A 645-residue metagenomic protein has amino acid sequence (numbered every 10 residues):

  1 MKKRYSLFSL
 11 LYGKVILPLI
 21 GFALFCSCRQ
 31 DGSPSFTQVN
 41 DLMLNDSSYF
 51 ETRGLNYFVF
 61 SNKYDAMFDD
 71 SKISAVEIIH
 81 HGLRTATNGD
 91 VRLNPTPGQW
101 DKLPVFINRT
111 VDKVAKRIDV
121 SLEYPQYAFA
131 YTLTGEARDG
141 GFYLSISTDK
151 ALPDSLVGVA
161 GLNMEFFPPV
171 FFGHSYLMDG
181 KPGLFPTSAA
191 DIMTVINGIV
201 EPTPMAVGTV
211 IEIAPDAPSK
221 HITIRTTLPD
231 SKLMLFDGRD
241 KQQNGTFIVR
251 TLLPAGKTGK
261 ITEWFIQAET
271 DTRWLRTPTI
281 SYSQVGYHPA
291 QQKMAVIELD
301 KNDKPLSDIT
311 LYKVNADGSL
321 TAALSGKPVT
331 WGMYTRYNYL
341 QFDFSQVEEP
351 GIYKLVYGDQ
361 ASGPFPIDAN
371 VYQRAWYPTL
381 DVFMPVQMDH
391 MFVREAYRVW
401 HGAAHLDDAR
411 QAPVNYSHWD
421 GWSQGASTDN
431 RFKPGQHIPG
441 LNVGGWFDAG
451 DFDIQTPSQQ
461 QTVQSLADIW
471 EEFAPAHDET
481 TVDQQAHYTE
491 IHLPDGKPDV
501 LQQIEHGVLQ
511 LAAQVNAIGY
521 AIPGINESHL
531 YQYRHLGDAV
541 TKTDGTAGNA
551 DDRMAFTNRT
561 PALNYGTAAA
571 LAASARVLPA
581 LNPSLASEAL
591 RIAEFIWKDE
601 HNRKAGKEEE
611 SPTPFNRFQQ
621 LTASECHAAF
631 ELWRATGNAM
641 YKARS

Functional and structural regions predicted by a protein language model:
G32-P95, D139, I196-E201: Beta-strand-rich N-terminal accessory domains
P34-Y49, S147-H221: Polysaccharide-binding surfaces and accessory modules of carbohydrate-active proteins
V91-A151: Extended, loop-rich substrate-binding clefts of extracytoplasmic carbohydrate-active enzymes
V170-L177, R273-Q292, S362-W400: Low-complexity, Pro/Ser/Thr- and charge-rich linker/hinge segments at domain boundaries
V207-W274: Beta-strand-rich recognition/accessory modules
T279-N302, L306, Y312-A316, L320-A369: Ligand-binding face of N-terminal immunoglobulin V-set domains in extracellular IgSF glycoproteins
A295, Y357, V463-P494, Q510-A517 (+2 more regions): Well-ordered alpha-helical scaffold segments within catalytic/enzyme domains
N370-R394, Q503-G519, A589-E608, R634-S645: Long, well-ordered core segments of solenoidal/helical folds
